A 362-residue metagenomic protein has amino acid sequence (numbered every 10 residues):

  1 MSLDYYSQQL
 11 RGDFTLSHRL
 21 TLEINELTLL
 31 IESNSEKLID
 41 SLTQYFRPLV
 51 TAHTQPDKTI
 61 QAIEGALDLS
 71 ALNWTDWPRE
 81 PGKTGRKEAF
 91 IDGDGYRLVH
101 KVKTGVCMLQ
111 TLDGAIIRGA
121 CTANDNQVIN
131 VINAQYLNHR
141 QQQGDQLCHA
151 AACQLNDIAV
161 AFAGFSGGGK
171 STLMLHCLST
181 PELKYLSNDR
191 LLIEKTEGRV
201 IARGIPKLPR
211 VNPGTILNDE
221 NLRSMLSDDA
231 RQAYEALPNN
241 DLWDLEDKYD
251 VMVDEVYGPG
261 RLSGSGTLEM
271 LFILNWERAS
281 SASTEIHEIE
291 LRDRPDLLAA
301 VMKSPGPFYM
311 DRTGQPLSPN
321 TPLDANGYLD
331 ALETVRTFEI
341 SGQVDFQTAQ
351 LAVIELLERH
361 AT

Functional and structural regions predicted by a protein language model:
M1-A163, T180-L186, L191-T362: A noncatalytic interaction/capping subdomain that flanks phosphate/NTP-handling catalytic cores
G168-K170: Conserved glycine(s) of the Walker
L173-M174: Post-Walker A alpha-helix
